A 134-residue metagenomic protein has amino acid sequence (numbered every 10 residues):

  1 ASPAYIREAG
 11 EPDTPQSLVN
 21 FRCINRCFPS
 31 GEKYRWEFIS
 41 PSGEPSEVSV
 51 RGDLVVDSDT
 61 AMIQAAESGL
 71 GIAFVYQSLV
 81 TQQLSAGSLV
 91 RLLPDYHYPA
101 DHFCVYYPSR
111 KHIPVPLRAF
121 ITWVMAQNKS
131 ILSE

Functional and structural regions predicted by a protein language model:
A1-R26: Flexible hinge/capping segments at coil-to-helix
P3-Y5, F28, P41-S42, S109-K111: Short loop segments at secondary-structure junctions
T14-Q16, C27-F28, P45-S46, T81 (+1 more regions): Short secondary-structure boundary/capping segments
Q16, I63-Q64, R118: Alpha-helical segments flanking ligand/cofactor-binding loops in enzyme cores
R22-S42: Secondary-structure junction motif
E47-R91, Y98, I113: Hydrophobic hinge/microswitch elements
Q77-Q82, A86, Y96-E134: C-terminal effector-binding regulatory domain of bacterial HTH transcription factors
